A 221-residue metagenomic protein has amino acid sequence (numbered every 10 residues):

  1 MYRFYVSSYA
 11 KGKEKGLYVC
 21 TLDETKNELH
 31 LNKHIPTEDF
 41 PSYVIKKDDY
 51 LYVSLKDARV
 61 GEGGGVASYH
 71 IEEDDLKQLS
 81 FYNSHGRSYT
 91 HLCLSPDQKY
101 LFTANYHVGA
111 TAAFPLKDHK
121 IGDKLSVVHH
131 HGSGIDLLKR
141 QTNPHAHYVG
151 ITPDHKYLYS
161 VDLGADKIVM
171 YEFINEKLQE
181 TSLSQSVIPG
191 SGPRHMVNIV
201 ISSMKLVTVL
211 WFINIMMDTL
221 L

Functional and structural regions predicted by a protein language model:
A10-K13, D57-G61, H107-A110, A165-K167 (+1 more regions): Short glycine/acidic-enriched loop and turn motifs that connect beta-strands
K13, D39-F40, E62, S88-T90 (+3 more regions): Beta-rich catalytic cores
C20-N27, Y69-D75, A113-D123, E172-L178 (+1 more regions): Short loop/turn segments immediately following beta-strands, especially the blade-tip and inter-blade linker loops
P36-S42, N83-Y89, H129-G134, Q185-P193: Short coil/turn segments at the loop-to-beta-strand junctions that recur within blades of beta-propeller repeat folds
K46-D49, L94-Q98, P153-D154, N198: Residue-level detector of Asp-centered blade-edge/turn motifs that repeat once per structural unit in beta-propeller
L76-Y148: Asp-box/WD-like beta-propeller blade repeats and closely related beta-sheet repeat scaffolds
H155-K205: Loop-centered beta-sheet repeat module
